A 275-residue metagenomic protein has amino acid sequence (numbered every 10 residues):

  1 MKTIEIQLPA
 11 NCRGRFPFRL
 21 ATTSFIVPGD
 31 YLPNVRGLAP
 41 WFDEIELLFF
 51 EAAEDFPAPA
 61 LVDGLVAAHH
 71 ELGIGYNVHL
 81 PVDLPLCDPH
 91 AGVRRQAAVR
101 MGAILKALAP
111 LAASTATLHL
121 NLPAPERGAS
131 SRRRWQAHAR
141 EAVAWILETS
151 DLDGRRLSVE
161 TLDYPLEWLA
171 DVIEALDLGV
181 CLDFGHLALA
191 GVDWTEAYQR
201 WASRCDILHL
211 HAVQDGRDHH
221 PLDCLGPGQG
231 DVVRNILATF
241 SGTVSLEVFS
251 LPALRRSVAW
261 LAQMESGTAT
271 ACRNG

Functional and structural regions predicted by a protein language model:
M1-F16, P33-V35, C87, L169-G179 (+1 more regions): Histidine-acidic metal/acid-base catalytic patches
M1-L80, L84-A103, A271-G275: N-terminal pre-domain/capping segments
L8-P9, C87-V180, C272-R273: Active-site acidic/histidine proton-transfer and metal-coordination neighborhood in alpha/beta enzyme cores
F18-S24, D43-L47, Y76-L80, A116-L118 (+4 more regions): Hydrophobic faces of well-ordered beta-strands that scaffold small-molecule active sites in alpha/beta enzyme cores
T23-V27, L48-A52, P81-P85, N121-P123 (+4 more regions): Active-site beta-loop-alpha junctions enriched in small/polar residues
P59-G64, V93-G102, R132-R140, V192-R200 (+1 more regions): Charged helix-capping and loop-helix junction motifs
L65-D83, A137-S150, G230-T239: Alpha-helix-loop-beta-strand connector modules within alpha/beta enzyme cores
